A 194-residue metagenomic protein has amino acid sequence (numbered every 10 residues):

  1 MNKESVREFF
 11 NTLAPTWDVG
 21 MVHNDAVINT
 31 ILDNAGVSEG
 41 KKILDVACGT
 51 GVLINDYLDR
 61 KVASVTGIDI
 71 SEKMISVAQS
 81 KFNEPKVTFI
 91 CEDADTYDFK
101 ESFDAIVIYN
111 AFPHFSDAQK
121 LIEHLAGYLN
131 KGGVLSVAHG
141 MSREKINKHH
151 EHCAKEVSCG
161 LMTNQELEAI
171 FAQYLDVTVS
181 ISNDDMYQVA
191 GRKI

Functional and structural regions predicted by a protein language model:
M1-G36, V52, R143-E144, H150-C153: Conserved class I S-adenosyl-L-methionine
L44, T50-T96: Class I SAM-dependent methyltransferase SAM/SAH-binding core
V107: A conserved beta-strand element that flanks and buttresses the S-adenosyl-L-methionine
N110-A111: Short catalytic micro-motifs in class I SAM-dependent methyltransferases
K120-K131: A short glycine-rich, Lys/Arg-flanked "PGG" loop and its adjoining helix->strand segment in the class I
G133-H139: Conserved beta-strand signature within the Rossmann-like core of class I S-adenosyl-L-methionine
H149-Q165: Acceptor-substrate binding/catalytic loop of class I
D176, I181-I194: Core SAM-dependent methyltransferase catalytic element
